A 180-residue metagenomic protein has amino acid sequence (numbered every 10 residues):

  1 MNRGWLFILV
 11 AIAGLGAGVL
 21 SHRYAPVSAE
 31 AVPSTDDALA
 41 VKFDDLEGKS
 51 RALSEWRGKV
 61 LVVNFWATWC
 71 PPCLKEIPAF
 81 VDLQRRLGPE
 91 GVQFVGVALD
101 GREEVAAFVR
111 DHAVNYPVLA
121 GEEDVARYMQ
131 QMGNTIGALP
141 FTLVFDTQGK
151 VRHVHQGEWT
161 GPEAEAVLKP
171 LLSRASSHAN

Functional and structural regions predicted by a protein language model:
M1-D44, A179-N180: N-terminal targeting signals for export/organelle localization
A40-L61: A short beta-strand-turn-helix
V41, F65-W66, F108, Y116: Conserved hydrophobic/aromatic "anchor" residues that stabilize well-ordered secondary structure elements
R57-K59, P89, N115: Active-site acidic short loop of glycosyltransferases
K59-L61, F65-W69, G101, A138: Short pre-active-site segment immediately N-terminal to redox-active cysteine/selenocysteine motifs in thiol-based
L74-A113, E123-M129: Structural microenvironment flanking redox-active thiols in thiol-disulfide oxidoreductases
R110-V114, E122-K169: Thiol/disulfide oxidoreductase modules built on the thioredoxin-like
